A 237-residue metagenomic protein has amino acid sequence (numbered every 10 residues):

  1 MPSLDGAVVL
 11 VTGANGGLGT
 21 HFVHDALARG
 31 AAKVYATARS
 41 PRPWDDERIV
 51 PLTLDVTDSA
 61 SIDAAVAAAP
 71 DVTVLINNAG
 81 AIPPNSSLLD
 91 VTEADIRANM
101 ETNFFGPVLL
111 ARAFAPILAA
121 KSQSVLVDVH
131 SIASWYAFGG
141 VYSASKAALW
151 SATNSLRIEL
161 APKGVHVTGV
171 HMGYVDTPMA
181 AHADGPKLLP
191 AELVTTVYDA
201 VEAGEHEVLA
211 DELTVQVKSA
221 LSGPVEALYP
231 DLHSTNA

Functional and structural regions predicted by a protein language model:
N15, G19, V23: N-terminal Rossmann NAD(P)H-binding glycine-rich loop of SDR-like oxidoreductase domains
A79-N85: Conserved NAD(P)H cofactor-binding loop of Rossmann-fold oxidoreductase domains
S86-L88, T92-R97: Substrate-binding pocket helix/loop in short-chain dehydrogenase/reductase
A111, S145-K146: Active-site helix of classical SDR
A111-R112, N154: A short, exposed helix-loop element centered on a Lys and neighboring polar residues
S131: Residue(s) in the substrate-gating loop at a strand-loop-helix junction that position the organic substrate next
G169, T177, A181-G223: C-terminal helical subdomain
